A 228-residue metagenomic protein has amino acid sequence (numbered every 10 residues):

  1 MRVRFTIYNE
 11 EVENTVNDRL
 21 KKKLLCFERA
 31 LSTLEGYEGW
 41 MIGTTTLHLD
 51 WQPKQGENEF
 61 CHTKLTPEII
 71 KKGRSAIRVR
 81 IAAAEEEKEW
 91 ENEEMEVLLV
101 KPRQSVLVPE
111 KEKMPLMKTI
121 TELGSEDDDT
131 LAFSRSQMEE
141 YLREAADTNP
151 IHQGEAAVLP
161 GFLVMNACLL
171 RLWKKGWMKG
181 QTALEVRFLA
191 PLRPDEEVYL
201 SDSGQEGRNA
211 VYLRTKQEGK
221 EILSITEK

Functional and structural regions predicted by a protein language model:
M1-F60, H152: Hydrophobic, proline/glycine-rich low-complexity stretches
M1-K23, L98-L159, W173: Catalytic strand-loop segment that frames the active site of acyl-thioester-processing enzymes
R2-R4, R19, K23, R29 (+10 more regions): Arginine residue identity/basic-tract feature
L24-R29, W40-T44, E57-F60, R74 (+4 more regions): A short linear-motif detector with a strong N-terminal bias
E28-G36, M117-T119, L169-K174: Intrinsically disordered, low-complexity boundary segments flanking structured domains
Y37-G39, E89, L123, L131 (+2 more regions): Homeobox/homeodomain signature
W40-S125, L192-P194, Y199-K228: HotDog/MaoC-like acyl-thioester-processing domains
R135-Y212: Acidic/His-leaning functional-site neighborhoods
